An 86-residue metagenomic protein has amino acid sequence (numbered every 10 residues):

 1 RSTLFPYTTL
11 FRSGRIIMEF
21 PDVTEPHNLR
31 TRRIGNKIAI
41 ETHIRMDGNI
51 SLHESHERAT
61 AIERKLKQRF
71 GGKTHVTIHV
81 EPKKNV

Functional and structural regions predicted by a protein language model:
R1-L10: Single conserved hydrophobic/aromatic residue that forms the stacking wall/gate of nucleotide- or nucleobase-binding
S2, L29, V76: A short glycine-rich, hydrophobically flanked beta-strand micro-motif that places a catalytic Asp/Glu for divalent metal
F11-D22, R58-K65: Extracytoplasmic/periplasmic
I17-P26, Q68-T74: Short secondary-structure junctions
V23-R45: Short edge beta-strands and adjacent turn/loop segments
K37-V86: Structured cytosolic domains appended to multi-pass membrane proteins
